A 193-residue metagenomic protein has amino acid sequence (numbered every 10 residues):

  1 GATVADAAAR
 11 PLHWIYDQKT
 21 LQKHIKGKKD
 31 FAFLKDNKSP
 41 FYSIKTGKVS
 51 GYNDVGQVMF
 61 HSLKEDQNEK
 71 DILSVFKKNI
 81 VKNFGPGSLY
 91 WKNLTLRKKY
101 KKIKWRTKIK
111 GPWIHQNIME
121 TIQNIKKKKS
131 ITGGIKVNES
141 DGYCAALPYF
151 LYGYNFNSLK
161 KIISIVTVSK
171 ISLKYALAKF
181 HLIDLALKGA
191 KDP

Functional and structural regions predicted by a protein language model:
G1-P193: Structured, active/binding-site neighborhoods that engage oxygen-rich ligands
